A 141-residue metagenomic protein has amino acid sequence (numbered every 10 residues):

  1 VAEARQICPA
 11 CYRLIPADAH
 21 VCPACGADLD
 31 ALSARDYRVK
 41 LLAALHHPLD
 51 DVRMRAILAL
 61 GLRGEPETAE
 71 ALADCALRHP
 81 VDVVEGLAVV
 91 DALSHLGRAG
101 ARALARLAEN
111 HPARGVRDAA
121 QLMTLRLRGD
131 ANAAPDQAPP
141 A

Functional and structural regions predicted by a protein language model:
A2-E3, A17: Flanking scaffold residues of small Cys/His-coordinated metal-binding clusters
E3-I7, P23, L32-A44, E65-R78 (+2 more regions): Amphipathic alpha-helical scaffolding segments comprising HEAT/armadillo-like alpha-solenoid repeats
Y12, G26: Cys/His-coordinated zinc-binding microdomains
I15, L29: Cys/His-rich microdomains that often coordinate metals
D28, L60-R63, L93-A99, R126-D130: Residue-level signature of the C-terminal ends
P48-L49, H79-D82, P112-G115: Short inter-helical turns and helix N-cap capping residues of alpha-solenoid HEAT/ARM repeat scaffolds
R53, A69, D82-G86, R117: Residue-level detector of extended alpha-helical repeat arrays and alpha-solenoid scaffolds
L58, D74, D91, R106 (+1 more regions): Residue-level signature of alpha-solenoid helical repeat scaffolds
